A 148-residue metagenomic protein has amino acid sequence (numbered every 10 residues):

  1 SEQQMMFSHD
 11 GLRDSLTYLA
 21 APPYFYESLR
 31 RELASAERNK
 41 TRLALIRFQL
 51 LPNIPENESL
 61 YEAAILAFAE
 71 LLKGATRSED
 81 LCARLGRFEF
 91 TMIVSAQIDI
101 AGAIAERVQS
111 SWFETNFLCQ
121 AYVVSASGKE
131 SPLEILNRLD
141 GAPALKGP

Functional and structural regions predicted by a protein language model:
S1-M6, D99-W112, N116-Q120, S125 (+2 more regions): Regulatory sensory/coupling modules that transmit signals to nucleotide-handling catalytic cores
M5-G11, E27: Sensory-domain boundary/capping and coupling elements
D14-L33, E37-L45, L51-K73, A83-R87 (+4 more regions): Conserved long alpha-helical elements within nucleotide-processing catalytic cores of c-di-GMP signaling and class III
S35, G74-E79, Q109-L118: Short catalytic/binding micro-motifs of nucleotide second-messenger systems
L45, D80, A121: Short, hydrophobic-rich beta-strand element in sensory/regulatory alpha-beta domains
S78, F88, Q97: A generic "binding-loop/recognition-motif" signal
R84-I93, E114-P143: A short glycine-enriched loop-to-beta-strand structural element that forms part of the catalytic core of nucleotide
